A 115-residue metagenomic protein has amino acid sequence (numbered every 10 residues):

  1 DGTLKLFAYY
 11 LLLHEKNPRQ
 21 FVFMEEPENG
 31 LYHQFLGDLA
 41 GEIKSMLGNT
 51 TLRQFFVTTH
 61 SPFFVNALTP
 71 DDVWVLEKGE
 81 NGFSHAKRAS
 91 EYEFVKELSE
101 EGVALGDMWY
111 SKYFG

Functional and structural regions predicted by a protein language model:
D1-M24, Q34-D38, E42, M46: GG-anchored amphipathic helix commonly corresponding to the ABC/SMC/Rad50 NBD signature/C-loop
G37-G115: C-terminal lobe/lid and adjacent interdomain/linker elements of RecA-like ASCE P-loop ATPase modules
